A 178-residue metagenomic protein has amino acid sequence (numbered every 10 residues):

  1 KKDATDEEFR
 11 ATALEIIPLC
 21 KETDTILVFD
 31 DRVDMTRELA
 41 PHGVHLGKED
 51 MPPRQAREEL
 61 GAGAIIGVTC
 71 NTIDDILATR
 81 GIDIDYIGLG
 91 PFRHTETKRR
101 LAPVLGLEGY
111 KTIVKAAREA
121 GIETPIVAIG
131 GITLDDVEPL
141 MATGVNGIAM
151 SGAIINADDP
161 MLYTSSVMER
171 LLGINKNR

Functional and structural regions predicted by a protein language model:
K1-A4: A short beta-strand-loop structural module common to alpha/beta enzyme folds
F9-V28, A56-T72, P103-V127, L134 (+1 more regions): Alpha-helix-loop-beta-strand connector modules within alpha/beta enzyme cores
E22, R32-D34, L39-H42, E59 (+3 more regions): Alpha/beta enzyme core
L27-F29, V44-L46, I66-V68, I87-L89 (+2 more regions): Hydrophobic faces of well-ordered beta-strands that scaffold small-molecule active sites in alpha/beta enzyme cores
D31-R37, P41-R57, G63-G67: Glycine-rich, small/polar surface segments that engage phosphate groups of diverse ligands
V33, E49-M51, N71-D74, I132-L134: Short beta->alpha connector loops
K48-E58, G88-L101, G131, V137-R170: Glycine-rich phosphate-binding active-site loops on the catalytic face of alpha/beta enzymes
